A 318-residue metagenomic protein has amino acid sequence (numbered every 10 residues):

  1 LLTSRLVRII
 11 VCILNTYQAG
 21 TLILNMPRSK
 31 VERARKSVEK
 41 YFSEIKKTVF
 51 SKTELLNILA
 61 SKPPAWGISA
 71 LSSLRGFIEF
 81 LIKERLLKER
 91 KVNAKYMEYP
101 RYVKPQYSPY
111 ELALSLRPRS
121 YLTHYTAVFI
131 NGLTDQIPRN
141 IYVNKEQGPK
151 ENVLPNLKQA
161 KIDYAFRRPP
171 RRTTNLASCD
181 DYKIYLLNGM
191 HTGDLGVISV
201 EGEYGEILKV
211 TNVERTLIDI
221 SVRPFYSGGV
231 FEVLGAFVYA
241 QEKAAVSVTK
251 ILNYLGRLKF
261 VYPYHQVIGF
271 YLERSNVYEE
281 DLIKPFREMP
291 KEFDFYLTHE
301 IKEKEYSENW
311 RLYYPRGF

Functional and structural regions predicted by a protein language model:
L1-P27: Short, intrinsically disordered or compositionally biased N-terminal tails of bacterial proteins
N15, A94-P100, I162, D180-K183: Intrinsically disordered, low-complexity segments enriched in small/polar residues
N25-R119, V246-I251, L255, K259: Short beta-edge/loop segments at beta->alpha junctions of small alpha/beta modules that act as binding/recognition
S69-A70, I82, V103-P105, L122-A127 (+3 more regions): Short amphipathic alpha-helical surface micro-motifs
I78, R85, R117-Q147: Short helix-loop-helix/strand-helix junction enriched in hydrophobic and basic residues
L133-F318: Phosphate-handling catalytic interfaces
